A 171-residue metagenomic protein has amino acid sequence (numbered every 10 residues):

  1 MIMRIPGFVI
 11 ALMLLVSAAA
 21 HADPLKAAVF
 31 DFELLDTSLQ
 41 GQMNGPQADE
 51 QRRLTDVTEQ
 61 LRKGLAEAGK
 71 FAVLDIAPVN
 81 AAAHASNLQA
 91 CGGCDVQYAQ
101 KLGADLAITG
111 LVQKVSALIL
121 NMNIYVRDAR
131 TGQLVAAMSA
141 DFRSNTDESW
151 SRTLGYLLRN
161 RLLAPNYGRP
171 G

Functional and structural regions predicted by a protein language model:
M1-M3: N-terminal secretory signal peptides that target proteins for export/translocation
I5, F32, P78: Histidine- and/or cysteine-centered catalytic micro-motif in compact active-site loops
P6-S17: Bacterial N-terminal signal peptides
V9, A107, N121: Broad gene-expression machinery/nucleic-acid interaction feature
A22-L39, V57-E59, E67-G69, V96-K101 (+2 more regions): C-terminal/domain-edge helix-coil "capping" segments
Q42-D56: Glycine- and acidic-residue-enriched helix-capping/strand-helix junction motifs
A66-T109: Short, solvent-exposed, polar/charged sequence segments at loop or secondary-structure edges
